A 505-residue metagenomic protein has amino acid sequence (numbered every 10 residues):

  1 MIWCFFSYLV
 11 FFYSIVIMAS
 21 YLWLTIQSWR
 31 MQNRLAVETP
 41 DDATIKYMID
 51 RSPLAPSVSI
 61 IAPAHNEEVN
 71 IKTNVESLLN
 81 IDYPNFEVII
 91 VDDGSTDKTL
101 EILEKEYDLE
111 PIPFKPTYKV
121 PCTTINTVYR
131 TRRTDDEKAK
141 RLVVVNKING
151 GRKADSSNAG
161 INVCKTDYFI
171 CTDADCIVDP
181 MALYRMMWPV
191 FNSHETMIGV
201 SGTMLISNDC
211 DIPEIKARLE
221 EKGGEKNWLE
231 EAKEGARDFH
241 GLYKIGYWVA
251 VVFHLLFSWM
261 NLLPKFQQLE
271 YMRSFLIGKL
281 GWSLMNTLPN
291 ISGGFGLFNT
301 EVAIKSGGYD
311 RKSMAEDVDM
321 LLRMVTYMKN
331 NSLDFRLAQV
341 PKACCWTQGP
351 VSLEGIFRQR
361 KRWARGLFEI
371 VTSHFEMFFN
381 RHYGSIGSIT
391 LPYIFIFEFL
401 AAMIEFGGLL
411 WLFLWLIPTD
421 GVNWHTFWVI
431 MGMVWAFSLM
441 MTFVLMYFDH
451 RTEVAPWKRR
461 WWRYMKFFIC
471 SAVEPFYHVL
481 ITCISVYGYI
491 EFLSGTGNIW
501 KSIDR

Functional and structural regions predicted by a protein language model:
M1-S52, V252, K279, T442-D449 (+1 more regions): N-terminal membrane-anchoring/stem segments of glycan-assembly enzymes
P40-L337, P341-C344: Internal catalytic domains of large membrane-associated glycosyltransferases
E270-F275, E354-M377, M440-M446, Y487-G488: Catalytic core of nucleotide-sugar-dependent glycosyltransferases
L322-R323, F357-A364, P392-M403: Alpha-helical transmembrane segments of integral membrane proteins, especially early/N-terminal helices
K342, I490-R505: Membrane-interface alpha-helices
C344-F357: Catalytic cores of eukaryotic secretory-pathway lumenal/extracellular enzymes that build and remodel glycoconjugates
R381-F397: Membrane-water interface at loop-to-transmembrane-helix junctions
Y393-S494: Membrane-embedded multi-pass helical conduit in multi-pass membrane proteins, especially envelope-biosynthetic
